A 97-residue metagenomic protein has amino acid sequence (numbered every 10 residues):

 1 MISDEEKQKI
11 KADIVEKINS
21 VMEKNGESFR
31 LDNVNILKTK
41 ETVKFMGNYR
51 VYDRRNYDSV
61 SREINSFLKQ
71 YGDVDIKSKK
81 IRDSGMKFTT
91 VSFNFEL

Functional and structural regions predicted by a protein language model:
M1-D4, S92-L97: Short acidic DE-rich linear segments
D4-M46: An N-terminal amphipathic alpha-helical segment
N33-T90: Acidic, low-complexity, intrinsically disordered interaction modules
